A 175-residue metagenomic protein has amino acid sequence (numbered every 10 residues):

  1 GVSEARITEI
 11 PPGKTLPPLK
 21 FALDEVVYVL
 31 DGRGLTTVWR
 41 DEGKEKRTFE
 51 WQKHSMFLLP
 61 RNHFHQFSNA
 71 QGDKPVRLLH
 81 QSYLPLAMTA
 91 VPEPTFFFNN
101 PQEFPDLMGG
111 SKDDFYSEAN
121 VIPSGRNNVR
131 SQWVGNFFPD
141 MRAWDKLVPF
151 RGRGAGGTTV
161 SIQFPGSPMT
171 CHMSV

Functional and structural regions predicted by a protein language model:
G1-V2, F96-S174: A short, N-terminal "cap"/entry segment at the start of jelly-roll beta-barrel domains of the cupin/DSBH fold
R6-T8, L79: Activation on folded, globular domain regions of eukaryotic proteins
T15, L19-K53, H63, V175: A short beta-strand-loop-beta hairpin characteristic of the jelly-roll/cupin
V26-Y28, L58, G72-E93: A short hydrophobic beta-strand segment most commonly corresponding to one strand of the jelly-roll/cupin
R47, Q52-M56, L86, F98-E103: Short amphipathic alpha-helical linker/capping segments at the junctions of internal repeats and modular domains
S68-A70: Asparagine-centered strand-capping/turn motif at beta-strand->loop junctions
